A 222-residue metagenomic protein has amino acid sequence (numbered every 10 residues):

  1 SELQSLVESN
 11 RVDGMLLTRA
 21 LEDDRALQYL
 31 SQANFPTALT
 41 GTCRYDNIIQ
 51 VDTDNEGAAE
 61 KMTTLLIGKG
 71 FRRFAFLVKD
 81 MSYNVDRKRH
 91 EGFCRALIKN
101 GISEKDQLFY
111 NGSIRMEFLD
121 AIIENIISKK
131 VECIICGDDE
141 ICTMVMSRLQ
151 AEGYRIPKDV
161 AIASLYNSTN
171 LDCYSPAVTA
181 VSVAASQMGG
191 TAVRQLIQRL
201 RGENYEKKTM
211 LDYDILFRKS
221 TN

Functional and structural regions predicted by a protein language model:
S1, C94-M116: Short beta-strand elements in bilobed, periplasmic/extracellular small-molecule ligand-binding domains
S1-K61, E124-K129: Alpha-helical recognition/docking segments in bacterial nutrient-uptake and carbohydrate-utilization systems
D13, F71-R73, E132: Short acidic/polar active-site loop segments enriched in Thr and Asp
V51-F76, C94-R95, R115-E124, C142 (+1 more regions): Hydrophobic alpha-helical segments within soluble ligand-binding/sensing domains
M62-I102, Y205-T221: An alpha-beta-alpha
R72-F74, E104-L108, I156-A161: Short acidic capping loops at alpha-helix termini that bridge into adjacent secondary structure
I122-N222: Flexible loop/turn connectors
